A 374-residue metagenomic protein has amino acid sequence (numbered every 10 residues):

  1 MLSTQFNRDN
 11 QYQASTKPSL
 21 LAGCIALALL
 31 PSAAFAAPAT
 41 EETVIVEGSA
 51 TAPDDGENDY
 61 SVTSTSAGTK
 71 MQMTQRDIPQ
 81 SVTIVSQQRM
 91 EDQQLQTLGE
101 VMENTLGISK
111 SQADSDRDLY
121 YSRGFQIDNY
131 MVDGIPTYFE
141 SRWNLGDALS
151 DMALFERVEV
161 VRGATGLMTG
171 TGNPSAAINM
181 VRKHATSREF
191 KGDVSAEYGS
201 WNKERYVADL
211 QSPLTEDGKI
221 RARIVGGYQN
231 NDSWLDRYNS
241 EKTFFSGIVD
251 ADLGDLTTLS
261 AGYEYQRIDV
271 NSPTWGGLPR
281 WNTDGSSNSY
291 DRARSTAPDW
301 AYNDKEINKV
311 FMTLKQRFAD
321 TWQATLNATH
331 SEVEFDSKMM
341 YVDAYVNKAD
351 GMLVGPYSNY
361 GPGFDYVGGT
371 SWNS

Functional and structural regions predicted by a protein language model:
M1-T40: Cleavable N-terminal targeting peptides that direct proteins into the secretory/outer-membrane pathway or into
C24, E100, Y121, E159 (+5 more regions): Outer-membrane beta-barrel architecture
A36-Q87: Short, acidic, small-residue-rich periplasmic hinge/interaction motif at the N-terminus of Gram-negative outer-membrane
S61-T83, G99-P136, E156: Extracytoplasmic beta-strand/coil segments of soluble accessory domains associated with Gram-negative outer-membrane
V82, M90, V101-M102, V158-G163 (+2 more regions): Non-catalytic regulatory/gating segments with a bias toward low-complexity or hydrophobic composition
K110, L119, I135-R162, V181-R182: Short acidic/polar hinge/loop motifs at secondary-structure boundaries that mediate gating or recognition
Y138-F139, L154-E156, L167-G247, L253-T257: Outer-membrane beta-barrel translocator/receptor signature
Q229-S233, S246-R317, T321-Q323, N327-N373: Acidic/polar loop-and-plug regions of large Gram-negative outer-membrane beta-barrel proteins
